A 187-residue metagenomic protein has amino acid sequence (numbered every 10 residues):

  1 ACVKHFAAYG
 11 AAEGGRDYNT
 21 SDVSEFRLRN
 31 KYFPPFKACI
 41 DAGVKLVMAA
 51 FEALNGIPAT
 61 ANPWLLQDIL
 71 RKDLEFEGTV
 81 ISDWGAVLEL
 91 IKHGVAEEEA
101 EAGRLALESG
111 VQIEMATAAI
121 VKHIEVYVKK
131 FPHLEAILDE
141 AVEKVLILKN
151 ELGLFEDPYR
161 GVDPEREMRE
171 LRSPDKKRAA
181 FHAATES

Functional and structural regions predicted by a protein language model:
A1-S187: Glycoside hydrolase catalytic-domain context in secreted enzymes
